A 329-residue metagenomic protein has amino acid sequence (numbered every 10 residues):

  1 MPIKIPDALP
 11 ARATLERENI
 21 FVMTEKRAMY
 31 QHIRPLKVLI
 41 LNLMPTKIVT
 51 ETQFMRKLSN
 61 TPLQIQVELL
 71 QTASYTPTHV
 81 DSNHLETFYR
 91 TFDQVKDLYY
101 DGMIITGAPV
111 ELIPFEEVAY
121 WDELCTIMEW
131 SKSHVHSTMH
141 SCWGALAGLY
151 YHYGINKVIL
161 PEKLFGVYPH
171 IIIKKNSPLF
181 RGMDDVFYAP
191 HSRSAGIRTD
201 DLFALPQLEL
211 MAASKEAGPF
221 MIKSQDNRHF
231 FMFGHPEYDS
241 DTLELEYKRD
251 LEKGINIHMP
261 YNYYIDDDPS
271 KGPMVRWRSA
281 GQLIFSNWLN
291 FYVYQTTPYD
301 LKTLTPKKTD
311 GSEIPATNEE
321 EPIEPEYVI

Functional and structural regions predicted by a protein language model:
M1-S74, Y89-V95, Y99, T126 (+1 more regions): Amide-donor transfer/coupling interface in amidating biosynthetic enzymes
V49, T76-H79, E111-P114: Short active-site-adjacent helix-start/loop capping segments
A73-E86: N-terminal beta-loop-helix "entrance" segment that forms/cooperates in small-molecule cofactor or anionic ligand
L85, Y89-F92, F115: Helical hinge/lid and interdomain linker segments adjacent to catalytic or ligand-binding clefts that mediate domain
G102: Short, Asp-centered acidic motifs that coordinate Mg2+ and/or phosphate in catalytic or ligand-binding sites
I105-K174: Cysteine-nucleophile active-site neighborhood
